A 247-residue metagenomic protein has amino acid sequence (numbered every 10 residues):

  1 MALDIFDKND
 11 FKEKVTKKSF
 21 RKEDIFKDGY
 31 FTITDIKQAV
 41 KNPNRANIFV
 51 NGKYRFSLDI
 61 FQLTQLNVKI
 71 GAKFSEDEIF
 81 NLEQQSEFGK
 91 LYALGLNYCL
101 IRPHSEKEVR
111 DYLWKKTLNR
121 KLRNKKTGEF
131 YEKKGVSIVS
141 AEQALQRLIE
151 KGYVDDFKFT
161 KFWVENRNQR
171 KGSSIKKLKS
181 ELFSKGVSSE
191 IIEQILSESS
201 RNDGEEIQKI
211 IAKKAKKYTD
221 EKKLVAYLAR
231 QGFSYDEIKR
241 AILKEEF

Functional and structural regions predicted by a protein language model:
M1-F247: An alpha-helical, amphipathic repeat domain used for nucleic-acid recognition, typified by the mTERF helical solenoid
